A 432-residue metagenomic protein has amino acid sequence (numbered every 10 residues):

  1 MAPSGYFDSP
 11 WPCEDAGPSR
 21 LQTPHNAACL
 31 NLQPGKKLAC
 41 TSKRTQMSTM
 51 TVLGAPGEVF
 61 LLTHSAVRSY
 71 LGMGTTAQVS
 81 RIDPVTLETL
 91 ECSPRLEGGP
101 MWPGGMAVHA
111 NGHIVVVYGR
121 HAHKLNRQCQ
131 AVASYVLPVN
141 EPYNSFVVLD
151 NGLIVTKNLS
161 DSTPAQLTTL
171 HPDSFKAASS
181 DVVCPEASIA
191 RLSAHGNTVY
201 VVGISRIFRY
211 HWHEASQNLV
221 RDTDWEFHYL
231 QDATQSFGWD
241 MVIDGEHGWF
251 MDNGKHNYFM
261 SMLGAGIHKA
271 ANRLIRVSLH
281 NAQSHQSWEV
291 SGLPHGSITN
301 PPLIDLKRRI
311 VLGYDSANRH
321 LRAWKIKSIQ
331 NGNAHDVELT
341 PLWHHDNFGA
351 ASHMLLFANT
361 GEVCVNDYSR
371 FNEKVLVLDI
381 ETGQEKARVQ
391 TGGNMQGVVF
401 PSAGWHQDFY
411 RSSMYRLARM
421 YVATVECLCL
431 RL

Functional and structural regions predicted by a protein language model:
A2-A77, E97-G104: Beta-strand-rich domains and repeat architectures in extracellular enzymes and scaffolds, especially beta-propellers
P12, E58-L61, H113-V115, L153-V155 (+5 more regions): Conserved beta-propeller blade signature
G17, S65-V67, R120, L159-S160 (+6 more regions): Residue-level signature of beta-propeller blades and closely related beta-rich strand-turn architectures in secreted
P34-S42, E88-L96, A131-V136, K176-V182 (+4 more regions): A short beta-strand motif characteristic of beta-propeller blades
R44-V52, G98-A107, V139-D150, P185-G196 (+4 more regions): Repeated scaffold domains used in trafficking and secretory/extracellular systems, primarily beta-propellers
L62-T76, L159, M251-A271, M414-Y421: Short, conserved, GDST-rich strand-edge loop motifs in beta-rich repeat architectures
T76-L87, Q166-D173, R209, G264-N281 (+3 more regions): Beta-propeller blade signature
V389-L432: Blade-level signature of beta-propeller repeat domains, shared across WD40, Kelch, NHL, RCC1 and BNR/Asp-box propellers
